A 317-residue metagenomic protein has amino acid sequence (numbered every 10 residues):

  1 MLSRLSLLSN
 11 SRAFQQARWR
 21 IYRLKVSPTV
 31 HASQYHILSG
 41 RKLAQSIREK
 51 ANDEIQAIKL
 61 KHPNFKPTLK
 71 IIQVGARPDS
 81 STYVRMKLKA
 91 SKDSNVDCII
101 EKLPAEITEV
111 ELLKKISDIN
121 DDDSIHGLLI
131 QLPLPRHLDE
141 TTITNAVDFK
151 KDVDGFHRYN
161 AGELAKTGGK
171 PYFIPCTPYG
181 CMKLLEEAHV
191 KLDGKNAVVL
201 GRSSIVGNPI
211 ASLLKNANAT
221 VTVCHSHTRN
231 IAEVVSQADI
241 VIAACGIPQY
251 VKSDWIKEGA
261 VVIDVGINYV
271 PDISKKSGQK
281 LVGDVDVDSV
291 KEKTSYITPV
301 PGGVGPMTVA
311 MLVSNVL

Functional and structural regions predicted by a protein language model:
M1-Y35: N-terminal mitochondrial targeting presequence
R4, T29-P63: Positively charged, low-complexity intrinsically disordered leader regions
K66-A76: Short beta-strand segments enriched in small/hydrophobic residues
V74-L88, G168-V265, G278-Q279, V287-D288: Glycine-rich phosphate/diphosphate-binding loop of Rossmann-like nucleotide-binding domains
S91-A105, V221-V223: Short beta-strand elements in bilobed, periplasmic/extracellular small-molecule ligand-binding domains
E111-D123: Short, well-structured alpha-helical segments in soluble
G127-N196: Anion-binding alpha/beta catalytic cores of soluble intermediary-metabolism enzymes, centered on
I143, V147, A161, G266-L317: Rossmann-fold NAD(P)-binding glycine/threonine-rich loop
